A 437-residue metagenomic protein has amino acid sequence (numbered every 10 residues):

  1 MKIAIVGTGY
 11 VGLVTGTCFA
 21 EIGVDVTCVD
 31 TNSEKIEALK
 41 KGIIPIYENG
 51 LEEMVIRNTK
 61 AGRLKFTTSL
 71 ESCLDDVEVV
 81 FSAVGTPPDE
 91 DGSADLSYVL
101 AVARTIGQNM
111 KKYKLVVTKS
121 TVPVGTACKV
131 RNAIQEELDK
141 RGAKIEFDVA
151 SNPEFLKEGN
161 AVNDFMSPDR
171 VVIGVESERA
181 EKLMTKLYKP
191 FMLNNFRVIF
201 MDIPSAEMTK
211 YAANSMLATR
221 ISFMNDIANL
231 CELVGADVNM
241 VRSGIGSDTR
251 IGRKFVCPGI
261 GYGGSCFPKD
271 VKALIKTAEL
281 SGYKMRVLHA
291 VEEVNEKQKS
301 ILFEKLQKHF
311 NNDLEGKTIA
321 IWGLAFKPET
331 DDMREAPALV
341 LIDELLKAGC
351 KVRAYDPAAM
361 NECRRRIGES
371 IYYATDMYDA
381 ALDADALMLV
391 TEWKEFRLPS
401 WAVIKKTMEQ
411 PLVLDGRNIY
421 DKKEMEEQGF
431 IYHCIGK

Functional and structural regions predicted by a protein language model:
M1-K437: Structural/interface elements that position substrates and couple domains in central-metabolism enzymes
